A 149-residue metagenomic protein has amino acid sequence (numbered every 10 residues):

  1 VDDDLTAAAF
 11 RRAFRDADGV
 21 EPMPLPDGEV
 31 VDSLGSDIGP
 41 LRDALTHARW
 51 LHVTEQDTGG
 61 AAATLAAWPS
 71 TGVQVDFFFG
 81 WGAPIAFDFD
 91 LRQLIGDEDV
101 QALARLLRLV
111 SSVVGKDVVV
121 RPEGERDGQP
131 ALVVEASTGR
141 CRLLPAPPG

Functional and structural regions predicted by a protein language model:
V1-D37, L144-G149: Short, extreme N-terminal segment that most often corresponds to the first beta-strand
A8, R12, I85-F87, I95: Short non-domain terminal segments
A8-A17, P40-A48, A102-L106: Short amphipathic alpha-helices in soluble, non-transmembrane regions that often serve as interface/regulatory elements
V20-V31, H52-G60, S112-G128: Short glycine-rich, low-complexity/disordered patches
D27-G28, G80-L91: Glycine-rich, often proline-containing surface loops adjacent to acidic residues and nearby aromatics that form
G39-L65: Acidic (E/D-rich), amphipathic helical modules within compact regulatory domains
T58-I85: An N-terminal amphipathic alpha-helical segment
F89-G149: Acidic, proline/glycine-rich low-complexity IDRs
